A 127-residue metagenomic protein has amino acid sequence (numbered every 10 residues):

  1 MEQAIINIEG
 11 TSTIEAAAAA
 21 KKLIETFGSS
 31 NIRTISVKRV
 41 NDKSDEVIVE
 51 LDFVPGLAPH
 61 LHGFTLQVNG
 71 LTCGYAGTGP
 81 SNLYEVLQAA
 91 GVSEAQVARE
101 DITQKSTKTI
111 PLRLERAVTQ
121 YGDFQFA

Functional and structural regions predicted by a protein language model:
M1-Q3: Charged, compositionally biased non-catalytic regions
I5-I8, I14-I24, A127: Extended, alpha-helix-rich binding/interface surfaces that flank or overlap catalytic cores and mediate recognition
I6, L66-V68, I110: Generic detection of short hydrophobic beta-strand segments and adjacent strand-loop junctions
G10, A17, T26, K38 (+2 more regions): Amphipathic alpha-helical packing elements
A95-A127: Charge-dense polyanion-binding interfaces
